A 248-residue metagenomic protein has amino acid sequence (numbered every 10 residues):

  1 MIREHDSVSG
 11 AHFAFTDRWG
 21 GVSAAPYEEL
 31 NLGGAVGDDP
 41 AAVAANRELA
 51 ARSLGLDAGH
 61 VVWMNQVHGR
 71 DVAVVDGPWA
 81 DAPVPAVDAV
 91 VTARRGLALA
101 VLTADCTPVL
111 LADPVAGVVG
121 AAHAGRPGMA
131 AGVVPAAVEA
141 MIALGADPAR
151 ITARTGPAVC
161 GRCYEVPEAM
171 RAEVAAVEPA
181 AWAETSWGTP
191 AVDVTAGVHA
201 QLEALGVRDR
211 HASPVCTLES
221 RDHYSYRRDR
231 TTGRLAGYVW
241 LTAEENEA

Functional and structural regions predicted by a protein language model:
M1-A248: Active-site microenvironment for binding and transforming phosphate-containing groups
